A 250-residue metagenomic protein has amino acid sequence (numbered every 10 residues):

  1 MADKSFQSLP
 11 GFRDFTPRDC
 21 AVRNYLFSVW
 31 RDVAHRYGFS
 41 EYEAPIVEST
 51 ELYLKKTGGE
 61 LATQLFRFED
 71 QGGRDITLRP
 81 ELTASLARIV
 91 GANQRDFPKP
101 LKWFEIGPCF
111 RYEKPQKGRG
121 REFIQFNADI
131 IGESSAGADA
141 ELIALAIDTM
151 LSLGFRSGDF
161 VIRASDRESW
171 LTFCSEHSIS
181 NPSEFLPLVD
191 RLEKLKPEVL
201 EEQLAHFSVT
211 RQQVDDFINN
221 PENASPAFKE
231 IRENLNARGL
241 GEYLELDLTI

Functional and structural regions predicted by a protein language model:
M1-C20: Auxiliary tRNA-acceptor-end handling modules of aminoacyl-tRNA synthetases
C20-Y37, E48-E51, F68, G72-G73 (+2 more regions): Positively charged, Gly/Ser-enriched RNA/tRNA-binding surfaces
G38-E43: Amphipathic alpha-helical blocks
P45-I46, V161-D166, D247-L248: Acidic carboxylate-rich catalytic motifs and surrounding loops in phosphoryl-/glycosyl-chemistry enzymes
L52-L65: Glycine-rich loop at the start of a catalytic domain that most often binds anionic cofactors/ligands
R163-H177, D190-P197: Short, conserved secondary-structure transition motifs
N181-L192, P197-Q203: A charged helix-plus-loop insertion that forms the helical arch/lid used to bind and gate nucleic-acid substrates
